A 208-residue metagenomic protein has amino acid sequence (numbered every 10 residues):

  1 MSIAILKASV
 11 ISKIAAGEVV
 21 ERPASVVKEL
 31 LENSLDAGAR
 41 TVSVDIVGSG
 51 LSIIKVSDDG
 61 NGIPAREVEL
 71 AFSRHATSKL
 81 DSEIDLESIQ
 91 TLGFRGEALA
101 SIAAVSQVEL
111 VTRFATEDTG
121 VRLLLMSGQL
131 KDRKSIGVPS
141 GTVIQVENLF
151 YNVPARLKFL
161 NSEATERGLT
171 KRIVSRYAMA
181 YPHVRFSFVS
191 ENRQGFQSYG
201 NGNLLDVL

Functional and structural regions predicted by a protein language model:
M1-L208: N-terminal phosphate-binding caps/lids of nucleotide- and nucleic-acid-binding domains
